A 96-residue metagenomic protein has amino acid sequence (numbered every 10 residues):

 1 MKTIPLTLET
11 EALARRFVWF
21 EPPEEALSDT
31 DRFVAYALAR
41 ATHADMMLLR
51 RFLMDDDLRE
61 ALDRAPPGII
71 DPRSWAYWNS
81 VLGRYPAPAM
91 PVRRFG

Functional and structural regions predicted by a protein language model:
M1-G96: Long, compositionally biased intrinsically disordered regulatory segments in eukaryotic proteins
